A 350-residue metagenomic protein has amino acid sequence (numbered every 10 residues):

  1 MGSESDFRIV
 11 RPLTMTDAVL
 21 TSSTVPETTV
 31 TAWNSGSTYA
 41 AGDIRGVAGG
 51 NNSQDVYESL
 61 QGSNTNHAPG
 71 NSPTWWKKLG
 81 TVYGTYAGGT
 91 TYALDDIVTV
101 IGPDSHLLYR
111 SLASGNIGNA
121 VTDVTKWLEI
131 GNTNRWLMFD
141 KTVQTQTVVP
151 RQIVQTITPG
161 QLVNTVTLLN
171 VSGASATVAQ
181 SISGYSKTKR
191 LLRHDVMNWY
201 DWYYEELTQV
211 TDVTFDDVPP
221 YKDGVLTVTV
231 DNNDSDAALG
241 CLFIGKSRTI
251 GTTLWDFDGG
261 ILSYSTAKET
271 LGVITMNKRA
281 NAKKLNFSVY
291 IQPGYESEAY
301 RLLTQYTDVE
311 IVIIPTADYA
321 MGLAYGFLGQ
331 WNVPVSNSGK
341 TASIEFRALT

Functional and structural regions predicted by a protein language model:
M1-Q144: Tryptophan-rich substrate-binding surfaces of secreted polymer-degrading and adhesive proteins
M1-T24, G131-Q152, T156-T350: Extracellular/virion structural assembly segments
